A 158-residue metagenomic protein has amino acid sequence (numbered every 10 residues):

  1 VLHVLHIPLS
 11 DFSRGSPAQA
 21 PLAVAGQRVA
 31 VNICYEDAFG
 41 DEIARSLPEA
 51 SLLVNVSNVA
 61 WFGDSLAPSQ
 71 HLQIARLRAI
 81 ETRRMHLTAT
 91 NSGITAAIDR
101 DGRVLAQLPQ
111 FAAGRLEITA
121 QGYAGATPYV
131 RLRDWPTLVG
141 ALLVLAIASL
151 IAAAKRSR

Functional and structural regions predicted by a protein language model:
V1-R158: Enzyme catalytic cores with a strong preference for nitrogen-chemistry domains
